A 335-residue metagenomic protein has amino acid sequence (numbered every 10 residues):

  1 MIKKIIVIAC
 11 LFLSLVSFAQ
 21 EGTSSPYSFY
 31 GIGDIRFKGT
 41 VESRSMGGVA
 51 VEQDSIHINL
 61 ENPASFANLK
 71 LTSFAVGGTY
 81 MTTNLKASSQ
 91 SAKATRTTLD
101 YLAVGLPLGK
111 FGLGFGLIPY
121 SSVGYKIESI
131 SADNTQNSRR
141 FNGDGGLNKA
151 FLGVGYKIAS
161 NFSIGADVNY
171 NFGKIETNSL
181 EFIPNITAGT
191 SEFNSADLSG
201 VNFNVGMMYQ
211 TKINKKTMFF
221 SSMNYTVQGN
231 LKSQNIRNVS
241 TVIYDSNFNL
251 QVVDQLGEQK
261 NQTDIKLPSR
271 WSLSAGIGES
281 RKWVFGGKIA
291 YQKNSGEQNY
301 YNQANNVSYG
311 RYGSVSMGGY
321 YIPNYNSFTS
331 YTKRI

Functional and structural regions predicted by a protein language model:
M1-S24: Bacterial Sec-dependent N-terminal signal peptides
Q20-I335: Subset of outer-membrane beta-barrel
